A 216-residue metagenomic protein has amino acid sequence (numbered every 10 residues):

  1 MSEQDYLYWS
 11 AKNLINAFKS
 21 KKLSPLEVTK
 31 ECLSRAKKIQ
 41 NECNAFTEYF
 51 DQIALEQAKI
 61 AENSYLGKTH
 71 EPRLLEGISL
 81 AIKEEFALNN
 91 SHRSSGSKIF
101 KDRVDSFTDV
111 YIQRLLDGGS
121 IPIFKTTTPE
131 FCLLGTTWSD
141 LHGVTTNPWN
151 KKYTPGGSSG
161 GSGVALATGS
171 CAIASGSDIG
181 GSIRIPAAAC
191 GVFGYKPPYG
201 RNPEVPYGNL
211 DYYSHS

Functional and structural regions predicted by a protein language model:
S2-I179: Gly/Ser-rich catalytic/binding loops embedded in alpha/beta enzyme cores
H142, G163-S216: Fold-level recognition of mixed alpha/beta catalytic cores in primary-metabolism enzymes, strongest
